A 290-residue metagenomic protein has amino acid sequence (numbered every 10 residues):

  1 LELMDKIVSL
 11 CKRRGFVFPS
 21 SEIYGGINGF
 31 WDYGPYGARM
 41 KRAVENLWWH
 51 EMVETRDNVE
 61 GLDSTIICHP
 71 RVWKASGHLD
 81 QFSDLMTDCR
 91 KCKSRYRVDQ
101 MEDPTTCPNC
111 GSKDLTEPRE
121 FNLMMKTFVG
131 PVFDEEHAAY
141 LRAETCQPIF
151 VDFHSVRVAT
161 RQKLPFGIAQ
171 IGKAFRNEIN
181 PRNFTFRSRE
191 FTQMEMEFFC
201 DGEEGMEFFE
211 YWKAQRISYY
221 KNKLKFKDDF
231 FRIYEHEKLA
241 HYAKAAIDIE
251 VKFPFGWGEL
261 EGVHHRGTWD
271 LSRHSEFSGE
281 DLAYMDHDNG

Functional and structural regions predicted by a protein language model:
L1-G290: TRNA-recognition modules of translation machinery and tRNA-sensing kinases, especially anticodon-binding
